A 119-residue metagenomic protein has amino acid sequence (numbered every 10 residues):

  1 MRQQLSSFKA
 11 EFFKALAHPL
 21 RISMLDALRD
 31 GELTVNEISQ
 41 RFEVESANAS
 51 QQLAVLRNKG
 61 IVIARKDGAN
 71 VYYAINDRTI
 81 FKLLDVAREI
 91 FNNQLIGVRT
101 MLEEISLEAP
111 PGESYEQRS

Functional and structural regions predicted by a protein language model:
M1-L5, A27-L33, E37, R41 (+2 more regions): C-terminal regulatory/oligomerization modules of transcriptional regulators
L5-F8, L20, D67: N-terminal positioning helix adjacent to the helix-turn-helix/winged-helix DNA-binding module
F8-L16: Short amphipathic alpha-helical boundary/capping segments
A17, G68-V86: Short, cationic-aromatic polyanion-contact patches
I22-M24: Pre-recognition alpha-helix immediately N-terminal to the DNA-recognition helix within helix-turn-helix or winged-helix
D26, Q51, A69: Base-recognition residues in the alpha-helical recognition helix of bacterial helix-turn-helix
T34-N36, A47, A54: Residues within helix-turn-helix
R57-D67, A74: Beta-hairpin "wing" of winged helix-turn-helix
